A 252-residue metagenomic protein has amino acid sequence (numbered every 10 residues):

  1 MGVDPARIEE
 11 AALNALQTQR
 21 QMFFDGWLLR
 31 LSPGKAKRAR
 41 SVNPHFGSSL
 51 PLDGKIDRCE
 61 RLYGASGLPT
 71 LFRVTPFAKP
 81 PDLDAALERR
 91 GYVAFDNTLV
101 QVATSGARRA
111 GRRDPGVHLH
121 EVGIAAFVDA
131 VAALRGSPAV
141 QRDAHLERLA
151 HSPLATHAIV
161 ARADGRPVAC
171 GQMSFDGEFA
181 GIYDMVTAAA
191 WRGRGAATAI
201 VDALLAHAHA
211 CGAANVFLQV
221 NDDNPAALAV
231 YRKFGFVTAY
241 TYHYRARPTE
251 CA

Functional and structural regions predicted by a protein language model:
M1-A65, K79, V140: N-terminal charged segments
M1-R7, T98-V100, A107-H145, R162 (+2 more regions): Short amphipathic alpha-helix that is part of the acyltransferase structural core
Q21-D25, P76, D82-V93, A155-G171: Conserved beta-hairpin
L50-A125, R245-A246: Acyl-donor-binding surface of acyltransferase catalytic domains
L52-E60, D184-A189, G193-A210, A229-K233: Conserved acetyl-CoA-binding loop-helix of GNAT-fold acetyltransferases
S66-P76, A208-Q219: Conserved GNAT acetyl-CoA-binding A-motif
V74-P81, L218-L228, R245-C251: Conserved beta-strand-loop-alpha-helix junction that forms the acyl-donor binding cleft
A144-V186: A conserved beta-strand-loop-helix scaffold within acyl/acetyltransferase catalytic domains
